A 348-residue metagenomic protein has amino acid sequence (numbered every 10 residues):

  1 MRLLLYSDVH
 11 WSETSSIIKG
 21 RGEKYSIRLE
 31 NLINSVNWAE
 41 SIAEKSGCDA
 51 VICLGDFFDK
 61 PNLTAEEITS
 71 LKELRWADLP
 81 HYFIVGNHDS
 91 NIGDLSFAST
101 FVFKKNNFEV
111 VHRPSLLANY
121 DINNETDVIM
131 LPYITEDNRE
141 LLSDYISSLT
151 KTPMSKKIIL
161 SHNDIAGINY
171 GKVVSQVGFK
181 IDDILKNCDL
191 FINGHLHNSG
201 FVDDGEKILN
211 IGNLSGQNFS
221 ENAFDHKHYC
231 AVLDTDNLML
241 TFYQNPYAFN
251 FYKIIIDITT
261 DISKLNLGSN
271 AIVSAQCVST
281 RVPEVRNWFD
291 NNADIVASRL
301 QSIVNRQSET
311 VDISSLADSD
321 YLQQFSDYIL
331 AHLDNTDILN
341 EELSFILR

Functional and structural regions predicted by a protein language model:
M1-I18, T336, E341-E342: Acidic, histidine-bearing metal-coordination/catalytic regions of metal-dependent phosphoesterases
M1-L4, W11, L117-M130, T152-I158 (+3 more regions): Beta-strand-turn-beta hairpins that frame and shape the catalytic cleft of phosphate-ester-processing enzymes
L5-S7, A50-D56, H81-I92, E109-P114 (+4 more regions): Active-site neighborhood of phospho(di)ester-bond hydrolases with catalytic His/Asp-centered motifs
H10-E13, D59-N62, N87-L95, L117-A118 (+4 more regions): Active-site environment of divalent metal-dependent phosphoester hydrolases
S15-N119, I184-C188: Core catalytic region of metal-dependent phosphoesterases/phosphodiesterases, especially metallo-beta-lactamase-like
D89-I181, I211-L214: Conserved catalytic scaffold of divalent metal-dependent phosphoesterases
G171-L238: Conserved beta-sheet core of the metallophosphoesterase superfamily
H228, T235-R348: Accessory, non-catalytic peripheral segments of nucleic-acid enzymes
